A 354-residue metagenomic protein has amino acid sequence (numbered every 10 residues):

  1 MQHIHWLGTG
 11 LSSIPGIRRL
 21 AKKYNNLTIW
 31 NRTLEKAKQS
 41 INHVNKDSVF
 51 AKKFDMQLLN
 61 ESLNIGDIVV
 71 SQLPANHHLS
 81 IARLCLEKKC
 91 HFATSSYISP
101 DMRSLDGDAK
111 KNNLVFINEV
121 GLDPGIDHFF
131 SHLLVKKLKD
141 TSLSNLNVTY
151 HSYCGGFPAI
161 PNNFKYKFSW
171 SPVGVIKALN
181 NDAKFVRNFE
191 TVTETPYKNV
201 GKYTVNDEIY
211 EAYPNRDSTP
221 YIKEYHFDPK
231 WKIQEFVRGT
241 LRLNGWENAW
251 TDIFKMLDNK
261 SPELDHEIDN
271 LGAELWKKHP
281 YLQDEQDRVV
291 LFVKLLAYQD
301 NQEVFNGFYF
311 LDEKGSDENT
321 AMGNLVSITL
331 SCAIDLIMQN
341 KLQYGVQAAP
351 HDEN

Functional and structural regions predicted by a protein language model:
I4-T9: Conserved N-terminal Rossmann-fold NAD(P)-binding element of oxidoreductases
L11-S13: Hydrophobic/small residue at the entry helix of a nucleotide-binding pocket
Y24-I41: NAD(P)-binding Rossmann-fold cofactor-contacting core
N45-L58: Rossmann-fold cofactor-recognition segment
D67-Q72, A93-T94: N-terminal Rossmann-like NAD(P) cofactor-binding module of classical short-chain dehydrogenase/reductase
L84-M102: ADP-ribose/adenylate-binding Rossmann-like module
S96-N118: Rossmann-fold NAD(P)-binding glycine/threonine-rich loop
K137-N354: C-terminal catalytic/substrate-binding lobe primarily of soluble NAD(P)-dependent oxidoreductases
